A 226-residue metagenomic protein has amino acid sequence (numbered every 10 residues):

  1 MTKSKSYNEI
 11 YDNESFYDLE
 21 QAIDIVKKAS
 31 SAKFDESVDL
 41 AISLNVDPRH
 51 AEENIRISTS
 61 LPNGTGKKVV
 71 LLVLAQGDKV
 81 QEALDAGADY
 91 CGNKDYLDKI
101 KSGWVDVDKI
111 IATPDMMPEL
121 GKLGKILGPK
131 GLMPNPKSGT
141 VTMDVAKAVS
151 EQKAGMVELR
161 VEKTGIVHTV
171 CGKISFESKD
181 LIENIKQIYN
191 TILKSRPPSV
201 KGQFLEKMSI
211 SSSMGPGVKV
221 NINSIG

Functional and structural regions predicted by a protein language model:
M1-D12: Generic N-terminal amphipathic, Lys/Arg-enriched alpha-helix
Y11, S15, I23-F34, P48 (+3 more regions): Structural signal for hydrophobic packing residues in well-ordered secondary-structure cores of soluble enzyme domains
L19-Q81: Translation machinery proteins
A22, A83, G128, I210: Residue-level signature of catalytic and energy-coupling elements of molecular machines, predominantly ATP/GTP-dependent
F34-V38, S195-K207: Flexible, glycine/charged-enriched surface loops at secondary-structure junctions
I42-L44, A75, P114, C171-K173 (+2 more regions): Flexible glycine-/small-residue-rich
T65-K67, G77, E162-G165, K201-F204 (+1 more regions): Short flexible coil/turn linkers enriched for glycine and charged/polar residues that connect secondary-structure
A88-L193: Long, charge-patterned amphipathic alpha-helical coiled-coil/hairpin "stalk" segments used as oligomerization
